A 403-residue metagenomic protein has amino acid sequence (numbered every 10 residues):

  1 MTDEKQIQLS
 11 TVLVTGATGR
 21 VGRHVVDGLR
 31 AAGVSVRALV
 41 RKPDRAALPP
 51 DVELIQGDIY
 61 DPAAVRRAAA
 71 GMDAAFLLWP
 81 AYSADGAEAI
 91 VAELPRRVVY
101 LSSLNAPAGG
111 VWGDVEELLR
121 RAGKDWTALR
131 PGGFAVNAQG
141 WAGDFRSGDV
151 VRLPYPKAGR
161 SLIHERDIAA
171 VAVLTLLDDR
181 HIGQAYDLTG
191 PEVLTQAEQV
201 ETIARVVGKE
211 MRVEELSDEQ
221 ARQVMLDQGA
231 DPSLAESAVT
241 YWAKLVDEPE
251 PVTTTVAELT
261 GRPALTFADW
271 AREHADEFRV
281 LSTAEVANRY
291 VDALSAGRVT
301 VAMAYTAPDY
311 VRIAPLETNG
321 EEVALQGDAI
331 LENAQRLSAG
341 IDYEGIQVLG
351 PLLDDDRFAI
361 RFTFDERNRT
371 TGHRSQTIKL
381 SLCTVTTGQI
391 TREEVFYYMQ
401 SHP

Functional and structural regions predicted by a protein language model:
L9-V34: N-terminal Rossmann NAD(P)H-binding glycine-rich loop of SDR-like oxidoreductase domains
L13, R23, A38-L94, P107: NAD(P)H-binding glycine-rich loop region in Rossmannoid oxidoreductase-like domains and their noncatalytic homologs
L78-R160: Glycine-/Pro-rich loop/turn segments that contact NAD(P) or position catalytic residues in Rossmann-like domains
A138-G143, T175-A185, P249-P251: Glycine/proline-rich active-site loop of Rossmann-fold NAD(P)-dependent oxidoreductases
P154-L174, Q184: Substrate-positioning beta->alpha
V200-D247: Terminal hydrophobic/aromatic helix or amphipathic segment near a protein terminus
R279-D309: Short, low-complexity N-terminal intrinsically disordered segments enriched in polar/charged residues
V299-D355: A solvent-exposed, acidic/Ser-Thr-rich amphipathic alpha-helical stretch
